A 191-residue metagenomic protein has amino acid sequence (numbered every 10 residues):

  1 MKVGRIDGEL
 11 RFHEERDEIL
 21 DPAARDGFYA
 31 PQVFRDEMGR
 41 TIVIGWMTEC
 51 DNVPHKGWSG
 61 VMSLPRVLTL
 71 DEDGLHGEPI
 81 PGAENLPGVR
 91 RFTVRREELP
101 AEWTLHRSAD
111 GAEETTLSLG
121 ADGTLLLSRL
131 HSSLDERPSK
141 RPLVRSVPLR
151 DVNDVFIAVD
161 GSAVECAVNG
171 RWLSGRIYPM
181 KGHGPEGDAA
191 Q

Functional and structural regions predicted by a protein language model:
K2-V3: Beta-propeller blade termini and top-face loops
I6-Q191: Beta-rich accessory regions
